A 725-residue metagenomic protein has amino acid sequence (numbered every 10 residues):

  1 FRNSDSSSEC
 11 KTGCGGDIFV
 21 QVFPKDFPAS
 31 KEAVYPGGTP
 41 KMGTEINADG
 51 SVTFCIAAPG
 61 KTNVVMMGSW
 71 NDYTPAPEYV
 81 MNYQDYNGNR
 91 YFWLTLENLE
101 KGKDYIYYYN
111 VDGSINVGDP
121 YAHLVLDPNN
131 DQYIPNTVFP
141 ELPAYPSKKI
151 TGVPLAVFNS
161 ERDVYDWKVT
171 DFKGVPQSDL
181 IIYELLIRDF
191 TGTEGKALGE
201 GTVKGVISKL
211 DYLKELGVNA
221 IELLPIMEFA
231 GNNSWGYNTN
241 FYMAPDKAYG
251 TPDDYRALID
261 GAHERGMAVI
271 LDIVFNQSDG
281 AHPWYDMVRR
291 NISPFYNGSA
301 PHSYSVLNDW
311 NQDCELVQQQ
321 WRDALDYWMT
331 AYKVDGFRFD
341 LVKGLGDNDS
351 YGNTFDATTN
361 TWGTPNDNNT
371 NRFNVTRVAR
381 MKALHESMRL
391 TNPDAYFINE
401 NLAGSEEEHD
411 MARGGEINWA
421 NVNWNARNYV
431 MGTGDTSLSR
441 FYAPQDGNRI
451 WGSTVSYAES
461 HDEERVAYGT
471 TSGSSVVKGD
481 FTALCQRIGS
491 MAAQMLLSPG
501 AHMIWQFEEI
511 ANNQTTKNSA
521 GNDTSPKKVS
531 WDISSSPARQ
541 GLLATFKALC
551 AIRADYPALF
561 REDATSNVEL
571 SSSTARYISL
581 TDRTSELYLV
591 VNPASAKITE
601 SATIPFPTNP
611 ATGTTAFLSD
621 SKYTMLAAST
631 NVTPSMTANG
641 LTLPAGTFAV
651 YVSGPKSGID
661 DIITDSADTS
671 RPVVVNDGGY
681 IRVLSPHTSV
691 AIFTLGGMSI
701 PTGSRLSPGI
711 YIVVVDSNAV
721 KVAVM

Functional and structural regions predicted by a protein language model:
S4-V20, E45-I46, C55-D104, D112-Y133: Aromatic-rich carbohydrate-binding modules that target alpha-glucans
A29-V64, V117-D179: Basic K/R-rich, polyanion-interacting modules in nucleoproteins and related proteins
V52-A57, V64, A594-T615: Surface-exposed beta-strand/loop patches in extracellular or lumenal glycoproteins
Y109, S530-L570: Aromatic- and carboxylate-lined catalytic core of secreted/periplasmic carbohydrate-active enzymes
A122, L126-I134, V164, K168-Q177 (+2 more regions): Substrate-binding/active-site clefts of carbohydrate-active enzymes
K333, W362-T370, N374, V378-K517 (+4 more regions): Conserved alpha/beta catalytic core and glycan-binding cleft of carbohydrate-active enzymes
D620, T624, D661-M725: C-terminal outer-membrane/trafficking sorting elements
P634-K656: C-terminal beta-strand-rich structural cap/linker in extracellular carbohydrate-active enzymes
